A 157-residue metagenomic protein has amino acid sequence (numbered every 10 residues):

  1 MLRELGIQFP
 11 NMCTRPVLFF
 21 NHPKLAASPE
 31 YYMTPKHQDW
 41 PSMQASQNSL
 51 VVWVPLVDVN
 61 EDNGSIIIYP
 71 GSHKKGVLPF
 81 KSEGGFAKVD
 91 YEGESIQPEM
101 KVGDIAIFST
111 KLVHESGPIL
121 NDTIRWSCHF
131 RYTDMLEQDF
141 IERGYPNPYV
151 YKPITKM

Functional and structural regions predicted by a protein language model:
M1-I66: Conserved double-stranded beta-helix
M33-P41, H73, V113-S116, F130 (+1 more regions): Histidine-centered catalytic micro-motifs
Q47-V51, N63, S95-Q97, V113 (+2 more regions): Extracellular structured ligand-interaction cores
N60, K75, D134-L136: Feature marks short, surface-exposed loop/turn motifs that line or immediately flank catalytic pockets and channel
P79-E83, I105-I107, L112-M157: Non-heme Fe(II)/2-oxoglutarate
G84-Y91: Short, structured beta-strand/loop micro-motifs enriched in basic residues and often containing a Trp
E94-I107: Short acidic-glycine-tyrosine-enriched beta hairpin
